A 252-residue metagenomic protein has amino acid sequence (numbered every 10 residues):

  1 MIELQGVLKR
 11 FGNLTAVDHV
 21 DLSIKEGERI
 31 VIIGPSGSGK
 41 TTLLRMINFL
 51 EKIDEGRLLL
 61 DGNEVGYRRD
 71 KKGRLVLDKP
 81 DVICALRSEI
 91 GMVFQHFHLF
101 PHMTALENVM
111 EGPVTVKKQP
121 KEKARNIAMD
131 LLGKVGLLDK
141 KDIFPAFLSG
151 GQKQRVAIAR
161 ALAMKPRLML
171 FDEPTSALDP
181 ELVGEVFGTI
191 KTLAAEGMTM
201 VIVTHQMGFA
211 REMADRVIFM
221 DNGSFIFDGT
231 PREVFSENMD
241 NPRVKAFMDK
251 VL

Functional and structural regions predicted by a protein language model:
V65-G91, K121, F235-N238: ABC ATPase NBD coupling module
I143, M164, E196: Conserved signature/switch motifs of ABC ATPase nucleotide-binding domains
F144-L148, Q152: Conserved ABC ATPase signature
M169-D172: Catalytic Walker B motif of ABC-type/P-loop ATPase nucleotide-binding domains
T204-H205: H-loop/switch region of ABC-family ATPase nucleotide-binding domains
A210-E212: A short, surface-exposed alpha-helical micro-motif characterized by mixed small hydrophobic and charged/polar residues
